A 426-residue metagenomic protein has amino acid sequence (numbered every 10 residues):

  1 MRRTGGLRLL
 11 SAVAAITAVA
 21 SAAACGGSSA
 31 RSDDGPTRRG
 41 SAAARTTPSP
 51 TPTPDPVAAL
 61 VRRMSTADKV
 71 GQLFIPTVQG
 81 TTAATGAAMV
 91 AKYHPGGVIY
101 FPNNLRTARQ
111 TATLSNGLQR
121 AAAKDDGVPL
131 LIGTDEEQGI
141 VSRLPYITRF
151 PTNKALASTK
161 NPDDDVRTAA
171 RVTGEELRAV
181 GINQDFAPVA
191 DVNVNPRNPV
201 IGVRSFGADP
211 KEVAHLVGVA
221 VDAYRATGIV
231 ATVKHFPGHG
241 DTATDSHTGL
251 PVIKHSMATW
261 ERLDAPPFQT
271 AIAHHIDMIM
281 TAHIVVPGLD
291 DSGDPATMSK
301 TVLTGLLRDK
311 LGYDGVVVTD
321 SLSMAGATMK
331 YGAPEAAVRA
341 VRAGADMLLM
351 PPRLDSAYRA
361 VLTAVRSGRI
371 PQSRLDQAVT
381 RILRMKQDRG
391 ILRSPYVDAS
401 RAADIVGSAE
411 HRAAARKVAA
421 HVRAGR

Functional and structural regions predicted by a protein language model:
R2-V19, C25-Y93, M329-R426: Preference for extracellular/luminal or secreted protein segments
S65, T85, R106-A123, A208-R374: Second-shell residues forming the walls of enzyme active-site clefts
G71-V78, G96-Y100, L130-E136, Q184-P188 (+5 more regions): Hydrophobic faces of well-ordered beta-strands that scaffold small-molecule active sites in alpha/beta enzyme cores
P95-L105, P287: A short aromatic-anchored loop/beta-hairpin motif
Q119-R149, A169-D191, V213-P237: Glycine-rich, aromatic-flanked loop segments that form ligand/cofactor-binding clefts across common enzyme folds
L144, V189-N195, F236-G240, L392-A399: Flexible hinge/switch segments at interdomain interfaces of large molecular machines
A155-I182, V189-V221, R225, I405-R412: A substrate-binding/cap region within the structured catalytic cores of diverse enzymes
T168, V172, H215, V219 (+4 more regions): A non-catalytic, amphipathic alpha-helix used as a structural packing/dimerization or gating element in enzyme scaffolds
